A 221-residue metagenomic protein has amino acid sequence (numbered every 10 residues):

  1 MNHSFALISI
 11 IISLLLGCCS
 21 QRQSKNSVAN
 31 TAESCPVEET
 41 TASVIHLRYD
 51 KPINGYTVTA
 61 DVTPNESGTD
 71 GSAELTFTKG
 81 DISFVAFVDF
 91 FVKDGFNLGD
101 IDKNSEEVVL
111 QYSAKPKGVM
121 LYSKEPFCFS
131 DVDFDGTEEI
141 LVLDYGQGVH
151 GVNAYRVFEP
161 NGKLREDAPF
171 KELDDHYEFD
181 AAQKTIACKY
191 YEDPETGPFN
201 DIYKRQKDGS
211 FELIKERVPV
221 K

Functional and structural regions predicted by a protein language model:
M1-I8: Bacterial N-terminal signal peptides that target proteins for export
I8-L15: Bacterial N-terminal signal peptides
G17-F87, H176-K221: Acidic, small-residue rich beta-repeat scaffolds with periodic aromatic anchors
I53, S130-E138, T196: Residues in Ca2+-coordinating acidic/glycine-rich loops
T78-G80, H150-P169, N200-D208: Beta-propeller blade repeat segments, especially FG-GAP/WD-type strand-to-loop junctions in 6- to 7-bladed propeller
V92-L98, S105-S113, K117-E125, F170-A182: Repeat-based blade/solenoid architectures
D133-D144, K184-A187: Acidic/hydrophobic-patterned starts of short beta strands in beta-sheet-rich repeat architectures
D144-G146, E192: Residue-level signature of beta-propeller blades and closely related beta-rich strand-turn architectures in secreted
